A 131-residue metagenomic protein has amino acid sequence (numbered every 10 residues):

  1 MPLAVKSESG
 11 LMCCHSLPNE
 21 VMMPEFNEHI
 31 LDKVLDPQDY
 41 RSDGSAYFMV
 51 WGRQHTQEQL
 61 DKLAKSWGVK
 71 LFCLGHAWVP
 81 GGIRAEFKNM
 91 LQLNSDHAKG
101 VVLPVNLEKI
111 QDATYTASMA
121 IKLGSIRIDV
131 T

Functional and structural regions predicted by a protein language model:
M1-W67: Active-site-proximal loop/helix segment associated with metal-binding centers of metalloenzymes
P2-K6, G82-R84, G100-L107: Short beta-strand scaffold segments in enzyme catalytic cores
M12, C73, L91-L93: Hydrophobic/aromatic beta-strand patches that form the interior of the parallel beta-sheet core in alpha/beta enzyme
N19-V21, F72-R84, K99-V101: Active-site environment of divalent metal-dependent phosphoester hydrolases
M23-E25, I83-M90: Histidine/acidic-residue-rich catalytic or RNA/ligand-binding cores of hydrolases and nuclease-related proteins
E58-L60, V79, M90: Eukaryotic intrinsically disordered and solvent-exposed regulatory patches
A64-V69, P80, S95: Non-catalytic terminal accessory segments
K88-T131: Binuclear metal-dependent phosphoesterase catalytic core
